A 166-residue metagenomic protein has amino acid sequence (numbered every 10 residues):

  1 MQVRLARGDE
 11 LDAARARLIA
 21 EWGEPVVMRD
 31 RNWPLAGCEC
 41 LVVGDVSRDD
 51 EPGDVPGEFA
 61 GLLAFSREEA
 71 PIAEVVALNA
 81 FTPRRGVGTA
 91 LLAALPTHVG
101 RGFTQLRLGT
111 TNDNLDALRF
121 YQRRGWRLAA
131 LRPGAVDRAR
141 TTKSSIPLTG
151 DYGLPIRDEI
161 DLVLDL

Functional and structural regions predicted by a protein language model:
M1-V3: Extreme N-terminal starter segment of soluble prokaryotic enzymes
L5-P83, T89-A93, H98, D165: Acetyl-CoA-dependent GNAT
A36, V75, G100, D116 (+1 more regions): Short secondary-structure boundary/hinge segments and terminal tails
T89, N112-D151: Conserved active-site alpha-helix within GNAT-family acetyltransferase domains
V99-N112: Conserved GNAT acetyl-CoA-binding A-motif
K143-L166: Acidic/histidine-enriched, glycine/proline-rich intrinsically disordered or flexible terminal extensions
